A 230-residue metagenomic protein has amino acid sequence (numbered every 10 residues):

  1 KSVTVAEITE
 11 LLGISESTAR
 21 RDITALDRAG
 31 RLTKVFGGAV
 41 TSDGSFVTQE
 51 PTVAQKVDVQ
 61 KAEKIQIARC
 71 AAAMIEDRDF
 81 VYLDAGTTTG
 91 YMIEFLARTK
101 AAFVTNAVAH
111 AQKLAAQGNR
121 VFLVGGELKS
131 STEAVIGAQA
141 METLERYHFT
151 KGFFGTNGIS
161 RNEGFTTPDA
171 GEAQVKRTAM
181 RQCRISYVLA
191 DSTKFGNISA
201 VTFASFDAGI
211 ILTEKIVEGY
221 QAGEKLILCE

Functional and structural regions predicted by a protein language model:
K1-A6, E10-G13, S17-Y82, I93-R98 (+2 more regions): HTH-adjacent hinge/linker in prokaryotic transcriptional regulators
S2-E7, G13, R28, K34 (+1 more regions): Conserved phosphate- and dinucleotide-binding cores of soluble alpha/beta proteins, encompassing both enzyme active
A62-R69, A73, G90, A138 (+2 more regions): Short, contiguous clusters of charged residues that form electrostatic/catalytic patches at enzyme active sites, used
G86-T87: Glycine-rich N-terminal segment of FAD-binding domains in flavoprotein oxidoreductases, spanning the beta-loop-helix
